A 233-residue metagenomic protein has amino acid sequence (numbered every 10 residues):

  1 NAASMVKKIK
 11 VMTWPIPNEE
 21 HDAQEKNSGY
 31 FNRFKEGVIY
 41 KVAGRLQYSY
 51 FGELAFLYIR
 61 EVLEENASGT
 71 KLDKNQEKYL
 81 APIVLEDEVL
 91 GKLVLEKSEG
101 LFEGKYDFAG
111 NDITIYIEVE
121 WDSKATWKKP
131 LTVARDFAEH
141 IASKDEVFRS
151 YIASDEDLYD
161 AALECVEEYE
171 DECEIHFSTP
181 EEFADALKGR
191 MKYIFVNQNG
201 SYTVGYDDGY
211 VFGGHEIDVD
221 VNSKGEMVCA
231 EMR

Functional and structural regions predicted by a protein language model:
N1-A23: OB-fold (S1/OB) nucleic-acid-binding surfaces
N1-V6, G37, D207-Y210: A eukaryote-biased signal for long
M5-V11, K105-K129, H215-I217, V221 (+1 more regions): Intrinsically disordered, low-complexity regulatory segments enriched in Ser/Thr/Pro and charged residues
E20-A43: Short nucleic-acid-contacting surface segments enriched for D/E, G, S/T with interspersed K/R
V38, A43-K78: OB-fold/S1-family single-stranded nucleic acid-binding modules
L63-V166: N-terminal "domain-start" segment
S150-N197: Compact soluble domain cores
E181-R233: C-terminal structured interaction module
